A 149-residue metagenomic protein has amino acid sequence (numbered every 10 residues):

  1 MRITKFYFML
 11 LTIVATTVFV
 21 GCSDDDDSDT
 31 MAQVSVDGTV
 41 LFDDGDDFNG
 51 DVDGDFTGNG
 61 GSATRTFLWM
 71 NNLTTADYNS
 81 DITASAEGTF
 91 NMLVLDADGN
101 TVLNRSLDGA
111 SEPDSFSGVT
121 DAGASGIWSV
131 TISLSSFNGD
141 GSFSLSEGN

Functional and structural regions predicted by a protein language model:
M1-M9: Bacterial N-terminal signal peptides that target proteins for export
T17-G21: C-terminal motif of bacterial Sec signal peptides marking the signal peptidase cleavage site
D24-D26, S133: Long, contiguous binding/interaction regions
D26-T89, L95-A97, N149: Acidic/polar, low-complexity intrinsically disordered N-terminal segments immediately downstream of a Sec signal
A76-S80, T120-F137: Noncatalytic modules at the cell exterior or secretory-pathway interfaces, chiefly beta-strand-rich lectin/adhesion
I82, V94-D98, T120, L134-S136 (+1 more regions): A mature extracytoplasmic/lumenal domain signature
G88-F90, D114-S115, T131-N149: Edge beta-strands of jelly-roll/beta-sandwich modules across compartments, strongly enriched in secreted/luminal
N91-G123: An anionic, turn-rich surface loop/hairpin at beta-sheet edges that serves as a generic interaction/coordination patch
